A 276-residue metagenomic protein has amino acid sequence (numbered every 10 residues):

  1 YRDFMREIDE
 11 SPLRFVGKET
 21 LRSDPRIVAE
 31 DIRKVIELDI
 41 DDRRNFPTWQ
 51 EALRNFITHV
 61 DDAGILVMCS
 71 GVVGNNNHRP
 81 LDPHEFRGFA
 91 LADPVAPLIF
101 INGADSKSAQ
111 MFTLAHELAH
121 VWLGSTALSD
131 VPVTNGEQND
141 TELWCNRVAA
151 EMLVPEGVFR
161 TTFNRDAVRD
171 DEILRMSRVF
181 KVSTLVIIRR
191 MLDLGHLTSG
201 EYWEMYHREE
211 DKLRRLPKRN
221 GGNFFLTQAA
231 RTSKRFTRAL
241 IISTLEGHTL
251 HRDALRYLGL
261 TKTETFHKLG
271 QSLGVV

Functional and structural regions predicted by a protein language model:
Y1-V276: Active-site hotspot residues in diverse enzymes, especially metal/ion-binding acidic/histidine motifs
